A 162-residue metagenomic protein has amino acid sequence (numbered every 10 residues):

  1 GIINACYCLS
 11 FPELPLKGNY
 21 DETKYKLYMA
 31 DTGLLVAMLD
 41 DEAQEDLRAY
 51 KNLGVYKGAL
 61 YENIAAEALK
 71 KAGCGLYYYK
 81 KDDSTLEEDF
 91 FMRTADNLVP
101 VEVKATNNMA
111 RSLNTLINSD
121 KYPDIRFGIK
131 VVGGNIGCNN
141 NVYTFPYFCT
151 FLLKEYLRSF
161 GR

Functional and structural regions predicted by a protein language model:
G1-A95: Accessory nucleic acid-recognition modules appended to NTPase machines
L14, M38, V101, R111-S112 (+1 more regions): Generic domain-boundary/flexible-linker signal
Y20, V142-Y147, F160-R162: Short, surface-exposed amphipathic charged segments that create phosphate/polyanion-binding patches used for binding
E42, Y50, L69, A95-D96 (+2 more regions): Intrinsically disordered, low-complexity Ser/Thr/Pro/Gly-rich regulatory segments
Y78, P100-V103: Short catalytic-loop micro-motif centered on adjacent basic/acidic residues
N97-V99, F127: Structural motif
A105-F148: Catalytic cores of nucleic-acid endonucleases
